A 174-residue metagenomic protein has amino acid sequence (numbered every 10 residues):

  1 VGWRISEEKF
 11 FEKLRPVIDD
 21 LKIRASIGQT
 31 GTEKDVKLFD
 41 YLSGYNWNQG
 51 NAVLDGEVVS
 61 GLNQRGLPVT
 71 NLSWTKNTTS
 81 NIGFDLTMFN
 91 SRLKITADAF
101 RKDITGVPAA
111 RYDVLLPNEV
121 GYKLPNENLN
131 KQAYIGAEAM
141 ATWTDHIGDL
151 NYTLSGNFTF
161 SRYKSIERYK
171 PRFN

Functional and structural regions predicted by a protein language model:
V1-N174: Extracellular/periplasmic, surface-exposed regions of secreted and cell-surface proteins
